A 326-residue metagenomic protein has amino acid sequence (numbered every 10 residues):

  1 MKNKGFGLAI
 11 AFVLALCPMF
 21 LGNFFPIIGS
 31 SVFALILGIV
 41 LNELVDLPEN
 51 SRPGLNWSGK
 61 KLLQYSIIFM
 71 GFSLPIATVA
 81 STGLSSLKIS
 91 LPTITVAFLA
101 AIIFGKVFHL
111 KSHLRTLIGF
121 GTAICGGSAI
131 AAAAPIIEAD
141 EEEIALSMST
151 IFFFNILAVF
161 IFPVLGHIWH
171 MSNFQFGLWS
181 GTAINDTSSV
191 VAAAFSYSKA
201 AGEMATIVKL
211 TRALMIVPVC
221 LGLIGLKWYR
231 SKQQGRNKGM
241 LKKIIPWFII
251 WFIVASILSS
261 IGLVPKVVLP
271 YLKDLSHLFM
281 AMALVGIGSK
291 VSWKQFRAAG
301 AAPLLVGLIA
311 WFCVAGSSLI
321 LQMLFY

Functional and structural regions predicted by a protein language model:
K2-G59, M70-T78, L221-F279, A283-G300 (+1 more regions): Structural signature of multi-pass alpha-helical membrane transport proteins
F20-N23, I76-S85, G166-Q175, F195-M204 (+1 more regions): Helix-coil boundary and interhelical linker segments in multi-pass alpha-helical membrane proteins
P26-V40, T82-T95, G119-T122, M148 (+3 more regions): Structural signature of hydrophobic alpha-helical transmembrane segments
S58, S66-S112, A134-F152: Helix-loop-helix hairpins and the membrane-proximal interhelical loops of multi-pass alpha-helical transport proteins
K88-T122, F153-M171, A298, L305-Y326: Transmembrane alpha-helices that form the ion-translocation and gating core of multi-pass ion transport proteins
K111-A158, Q175-S198, L275: Alpha-helical membrane segments and immediately flanking helix-loop junctions that form or couple to the substrate/ion
S147-F162, T182-V191, I207-L221, W311-V314: Membrane-embedded alpha-helical segments of transport systems, primarily multispan ion/solute transporters
Y197-K238: Oxyanion-binding "anion nests"
